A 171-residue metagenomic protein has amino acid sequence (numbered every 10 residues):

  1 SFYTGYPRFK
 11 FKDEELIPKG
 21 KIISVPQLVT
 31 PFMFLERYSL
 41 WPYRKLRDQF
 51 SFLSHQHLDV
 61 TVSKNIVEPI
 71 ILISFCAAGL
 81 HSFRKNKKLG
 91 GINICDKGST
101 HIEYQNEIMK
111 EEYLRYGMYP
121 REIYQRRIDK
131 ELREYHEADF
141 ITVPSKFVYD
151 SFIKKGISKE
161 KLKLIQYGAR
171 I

Functional and structural regions predicted by a protein language model:
F2-G5, D96, P144, I165: Generic beta-sheet signal
T4-H57: A conserved catalytic-core segment of Leloir-type glycosyltransferases
R8-K12, S54-S63, I71-M109: An aromatic- and histidine-rich active-site surface loop
F32-Q49, I92-D129: Acceptor-binding helix/loop patch of EC 2.4 sugar-transfer enzymes, predominantly nucleotide-sugar-dependent
D59-P69, L80-S82, K88-L89, H101 (+1 more regions): Membrane-proximal helix-turn-helix segments that form the acceptor-binding/catalytic region of lipid-linked
I73-A77, V143-P144, L164: Short beta-strand scaffold positions
F147, G168: Carbohydrate-associated surface elements
K159-L162: Short acidic capping loops at alpha-helix termini that bridge into adjacent secondary structure
